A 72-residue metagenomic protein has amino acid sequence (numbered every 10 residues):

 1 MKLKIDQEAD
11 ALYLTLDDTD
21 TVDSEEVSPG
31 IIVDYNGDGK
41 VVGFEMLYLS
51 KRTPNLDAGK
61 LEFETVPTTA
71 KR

Functional and structural regions predicted by a protein language model:
M1-R72: Small, basic N-terminal interaction modules of short regulatory proteins
